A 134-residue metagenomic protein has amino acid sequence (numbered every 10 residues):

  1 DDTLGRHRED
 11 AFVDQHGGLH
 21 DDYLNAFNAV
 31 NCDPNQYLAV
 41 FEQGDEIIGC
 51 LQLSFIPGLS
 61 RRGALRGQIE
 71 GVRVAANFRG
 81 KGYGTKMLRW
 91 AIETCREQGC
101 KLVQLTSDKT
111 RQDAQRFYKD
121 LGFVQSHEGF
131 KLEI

Functional and structural regions predicted by a protein language model:
D1-L19: Short amphipathic alpha-helix that is part of the acyltransferase structural core
N28-V40, Q68: A short helix-loop-beta-strand connector motif used in the catalytic cores of GNAT acetyltransferases and, in some
V40, E46-F55, R73: Conserved beta-strand in the GNAT
P57, V72-R79: A short, internal acetyl-CoA/4′-phosphopantetheine-binding micro-motif in the GNAT/acyltransferase core
F78, G82-W90: Conserved acetyl-CoA pyrophosphate-binding loop and the N-cap/start of the following alpha-helix in GNAT-like
L88, C95-S107: Conserved GNAT acetyl-CoA-binding A-motif
C100, Y118-E128: Conserved acetyl-CoA-binding loop of GNAT-fold acetyltransferases
Q104-A114, K131-E133: Conserved beta-strand-loop-alpha-helix junction that forms the acyl-donor binding cleft
